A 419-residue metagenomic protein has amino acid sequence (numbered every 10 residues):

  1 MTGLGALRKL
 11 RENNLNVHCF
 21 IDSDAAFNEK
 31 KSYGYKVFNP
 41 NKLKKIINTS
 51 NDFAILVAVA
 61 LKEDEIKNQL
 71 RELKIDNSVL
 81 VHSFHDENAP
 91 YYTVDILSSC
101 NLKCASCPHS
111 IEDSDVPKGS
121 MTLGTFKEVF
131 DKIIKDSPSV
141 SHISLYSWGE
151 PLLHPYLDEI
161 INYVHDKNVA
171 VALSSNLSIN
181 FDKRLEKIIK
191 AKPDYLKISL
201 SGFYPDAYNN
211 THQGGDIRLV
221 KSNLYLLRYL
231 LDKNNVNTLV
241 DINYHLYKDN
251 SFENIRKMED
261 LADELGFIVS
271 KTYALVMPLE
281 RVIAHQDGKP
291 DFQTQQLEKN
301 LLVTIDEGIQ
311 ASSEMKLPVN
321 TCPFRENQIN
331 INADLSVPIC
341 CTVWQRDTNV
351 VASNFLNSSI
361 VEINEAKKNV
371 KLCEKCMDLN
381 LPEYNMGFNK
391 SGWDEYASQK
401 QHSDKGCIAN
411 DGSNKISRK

Functional and structural regions predicted by a protein language model:
M1-R11, F20: Glycine-rich adenosine-cofactor-binding loop
L7, K67, F130, D158-I161 (+3 more regions): Generic structural signal for well-ordered alpha-helices, preferentially at hydrophobic/aromatic core positions
V17-K31: NAD(P)-binding Rossmann-fold cofactor-contacting core
F27-D86: Phosphate-bearing ligand-interacting subdomains that bind or position ATP/ADP/UDP/GDP/NAD(P) or nucleotide-linked
T49, N88-P90, V319, N330 (+1 more regions): Flexible mid-to-C-terminal extensions adjoining Fe-S/redox cofactors in radical SAM and related proteins
F84-Y195, D206, N210-R218, S222 (+4 more regions): Conserved alpha-helical substructure of the radical SAM core
D136-Y146, H165-A172, A191-L200, R218-S312 (+2 more regions): Conserved C-terminal portion of the radical SAM core fold that forms the substrate/S-adenosylmethionine-binding
C322-R325: Short, small/polar residue-rich loop motifs at catalytic or cofactor-binding pockets
